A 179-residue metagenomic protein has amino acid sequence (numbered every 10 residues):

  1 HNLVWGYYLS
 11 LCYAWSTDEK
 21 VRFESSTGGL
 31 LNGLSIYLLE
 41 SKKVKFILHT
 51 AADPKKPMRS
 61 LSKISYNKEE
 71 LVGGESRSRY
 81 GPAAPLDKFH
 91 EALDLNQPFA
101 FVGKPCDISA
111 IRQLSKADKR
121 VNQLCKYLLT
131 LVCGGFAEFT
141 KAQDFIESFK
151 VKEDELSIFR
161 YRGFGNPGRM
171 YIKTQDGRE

Functional and structural regions predicted by a protein language model:
H1-E179: Iron-sulfur-associated redox domains of electron-transfer enzymes in respiratory and anaerobic energy metabolism
